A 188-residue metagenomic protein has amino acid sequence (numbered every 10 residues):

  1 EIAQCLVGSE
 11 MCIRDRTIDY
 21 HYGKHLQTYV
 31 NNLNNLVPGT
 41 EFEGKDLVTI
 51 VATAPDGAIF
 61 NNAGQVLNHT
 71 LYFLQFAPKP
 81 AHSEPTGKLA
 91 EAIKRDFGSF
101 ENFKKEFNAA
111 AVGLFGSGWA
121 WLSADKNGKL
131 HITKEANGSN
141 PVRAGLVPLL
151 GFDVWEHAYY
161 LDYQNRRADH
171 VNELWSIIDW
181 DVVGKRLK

Functional and structural regions predicted by a protein language model:
E1-G8: Single conserved hydrophobic/aromatic residue that forms the stacking wall/gate of nucleotide- or nucleobase-binding
S9-K188: Feature for soluble, non-membrane regions of globular proteins
